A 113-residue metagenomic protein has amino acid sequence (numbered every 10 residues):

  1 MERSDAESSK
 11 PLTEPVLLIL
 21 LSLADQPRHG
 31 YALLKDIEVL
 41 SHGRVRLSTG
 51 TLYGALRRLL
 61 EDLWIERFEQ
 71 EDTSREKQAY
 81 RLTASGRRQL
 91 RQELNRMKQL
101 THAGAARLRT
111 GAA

Functional and structural regions predicted by a protein language model:
M1-R3: Long, low-complexity, charged/polar intrinsically disordered regions in eukaryotic proteins
D5-S9, R67-E69: Short beta-strand/turn micro-motifs at beta-sheet edges
E7-T51: N-terminal helix-turn-helix DNA-binding core of bacterial DNA-binding proteins
L52-L59: Basic amphipathic alpha-helical segments that dock to polyanions
L60-E76, R81: Beta-hairpin "wing" of winged helix-turn-helix
L82-R87: Accessory beta->alpha helical hairpin/"wing" motif in late/C-terminal subdomains of nucleic-acid enzymes
R88-A113: Amphipathic alpha-helical dimerization/coiled-coil segments that flank or bridge DNA-binding/regulatory modules
